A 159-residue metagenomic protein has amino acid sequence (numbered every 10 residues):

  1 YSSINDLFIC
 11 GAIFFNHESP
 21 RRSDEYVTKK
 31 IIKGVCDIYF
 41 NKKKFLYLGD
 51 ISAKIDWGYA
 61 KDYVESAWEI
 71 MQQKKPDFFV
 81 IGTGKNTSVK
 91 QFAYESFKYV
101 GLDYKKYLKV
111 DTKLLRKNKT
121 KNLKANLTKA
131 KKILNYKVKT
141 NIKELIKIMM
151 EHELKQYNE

Functional and structural regions predicted by a protein language model:
Y1-P20, I32, Y39-F45: Conserved beta-loop-beta element that borders a ligand/cofactor-binding pocket
R22-E159: C-terminal substrate-binding subdomain of Rossmann-fold SDR/epimerase-dehydratase oxidoreductases
